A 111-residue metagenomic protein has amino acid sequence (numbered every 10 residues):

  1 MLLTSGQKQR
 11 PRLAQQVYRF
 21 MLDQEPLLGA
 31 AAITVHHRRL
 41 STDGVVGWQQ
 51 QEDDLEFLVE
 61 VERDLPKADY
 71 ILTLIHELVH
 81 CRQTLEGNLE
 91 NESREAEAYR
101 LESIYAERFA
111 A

Functional and structural regions predicted by a protein language model:
L2-D64, E107-A111: Auxiliary, metal-adjacent structural segments of Zn-dependent hydrolase domains
R10-L13, I71, R94: Hydrophobic (often cysteine-bearing) scaffold residues that line and stabilize catalytic clefts of nucleotide/cofactor
D53-D54, H76-L78: A short glycine/small-residue-enriched secondary-structure motif
F57-L74, N88-L89: Short pre-active-site segment immediately N-terminal to the catalytic Zn-binding motif
L78-S93, E97: Catalytic Zn2+-binding segment of zinc metalloproteases
N91-A111: Post-HExxH zinc-binding segment in Zn-dependent metallohydrolases
